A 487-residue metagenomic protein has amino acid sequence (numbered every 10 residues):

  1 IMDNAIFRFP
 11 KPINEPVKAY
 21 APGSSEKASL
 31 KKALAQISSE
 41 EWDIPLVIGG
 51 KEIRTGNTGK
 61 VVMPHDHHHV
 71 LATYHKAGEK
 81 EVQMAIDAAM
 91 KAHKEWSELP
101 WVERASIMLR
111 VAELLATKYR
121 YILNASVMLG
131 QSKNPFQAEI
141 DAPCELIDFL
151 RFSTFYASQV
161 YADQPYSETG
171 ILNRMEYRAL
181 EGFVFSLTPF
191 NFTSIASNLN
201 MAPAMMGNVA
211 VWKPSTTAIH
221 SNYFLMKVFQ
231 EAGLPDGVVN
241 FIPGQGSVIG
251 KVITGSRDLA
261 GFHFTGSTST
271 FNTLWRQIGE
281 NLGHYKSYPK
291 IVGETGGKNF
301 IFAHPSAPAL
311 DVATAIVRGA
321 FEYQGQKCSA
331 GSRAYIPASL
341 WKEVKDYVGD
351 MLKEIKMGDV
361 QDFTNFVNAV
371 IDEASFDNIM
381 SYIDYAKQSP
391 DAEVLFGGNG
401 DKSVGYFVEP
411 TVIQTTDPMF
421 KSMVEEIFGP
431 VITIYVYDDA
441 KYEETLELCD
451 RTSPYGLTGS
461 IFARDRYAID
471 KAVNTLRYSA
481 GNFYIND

Functional and structural regions predicted by a protein language model:
M2-L71: Hydrophobic face of amphipathic alpha-helices that form TPR/SEL1-like repeat modules and related alpha-solenoid
M2-R8, E15, A19, D66-A72 (+8 more regions): Conserved C-terminal structural/oligomerization subdomain of aldehyde/semialdehyde dehydrogenase
S24, H68, P100, R104 (+14 more regions): Buried hydrophobic positions in well-ordered alpha/beta secondary-structure cores of metabolic enzymes
R54-G56, K60-V62, H67-Y161, L446 (+1 more regions): Glycine-rich loop-to-alpha-helix module at the N-terminal edge of alpha/beta enzyme cores
A88-E95, R110-L114, K118, S126 (+15 more regions): Generic, well-ordered alpha-helical scaffold segments in large soluble proteins
S126-K133, P165-T169, D362-N368: Short linear capping/connector segments at secondary-structure termini
M128, I147, F155-D311: Rossmann-like NAD(P) dinucleotide-binding subdomain of oxidoreductase/dehydrogenase enzymes
V228-G233, G255-S256, G261, T268-P418 (+3 more regions): ALDH superfamily catalytic-core signature
